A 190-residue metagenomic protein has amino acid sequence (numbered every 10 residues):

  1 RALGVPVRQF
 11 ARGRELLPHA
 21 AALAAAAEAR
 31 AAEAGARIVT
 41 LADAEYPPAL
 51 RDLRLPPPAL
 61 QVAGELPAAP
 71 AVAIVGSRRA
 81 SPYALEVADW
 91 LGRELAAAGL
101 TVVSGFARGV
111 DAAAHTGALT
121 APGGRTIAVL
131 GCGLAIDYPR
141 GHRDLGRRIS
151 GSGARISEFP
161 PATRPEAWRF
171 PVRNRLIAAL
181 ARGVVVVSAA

Functional and structural regions predicted by a protein language model:
R1-E45: Short, small/acidic-rich helices and loops at N termini and domain boundaries of DNA replication/processing enzymes
A36-A190: Glycine-biased, small-residue-rich flexible motifs in mid-sequence functional cores and linkers
